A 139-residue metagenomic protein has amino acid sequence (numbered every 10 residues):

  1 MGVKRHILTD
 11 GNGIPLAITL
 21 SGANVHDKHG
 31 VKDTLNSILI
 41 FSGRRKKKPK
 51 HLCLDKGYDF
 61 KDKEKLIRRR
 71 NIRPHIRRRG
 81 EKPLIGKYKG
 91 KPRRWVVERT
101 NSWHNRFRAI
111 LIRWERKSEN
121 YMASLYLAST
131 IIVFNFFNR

Functional and structural regions predicted by a protein language model:
M1-T9: Active-site-proximal, Lys/Arg-enriched surface segment that forms a nucleic-acid-binding/basic interface patch
T19-S42: Active-site beta-loop-alpha junctions of metal-dependent nucleic acid enzymes, especially the RNase H-like/DDE
V31, D55, L127: Residue-level signal for inorganic ion chemistry
S42-K117: Helix-centered, glycine/charged polyanion-binding patches within enzymatic domains that contact phosphate-containing
S124-R139: Charged phosphate-binding loop/patch that engages nucleotide di/tri-phosphates or the phosphate backbone of nucleic
